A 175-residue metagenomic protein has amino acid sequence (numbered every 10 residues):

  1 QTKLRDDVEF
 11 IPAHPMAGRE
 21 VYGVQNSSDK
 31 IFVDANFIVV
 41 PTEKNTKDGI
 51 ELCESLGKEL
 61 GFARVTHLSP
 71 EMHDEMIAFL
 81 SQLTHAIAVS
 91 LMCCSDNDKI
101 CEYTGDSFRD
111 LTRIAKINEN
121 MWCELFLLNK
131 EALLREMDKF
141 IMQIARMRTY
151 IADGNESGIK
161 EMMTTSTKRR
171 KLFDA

Functional and structural regions predicted by a protein language model:
Q1-D29: Rossmann-fold NAD(P)-binding glycine/threonine-rich loop
D6-D7, E43-D48, D153-G158: Short, glycine- and charge-enriched coil/turn segments that flank and shape catalytic ligand pockets
A17-E20, N45-T46, L133: Alpha-helix N-cap/loop-to-helix initiation residues
R19, H73-D74, T167: Short secondary-structure capping/turn micro-motifs that flank functional sites
D29-I114: Internal alpha-helical scaffold of NAD(P)-dependent oxidoreductase catalytic cores
K99-R169: Interdomain hinge/lid region at the active-site interface of Rossmann-like NAD(P)-dependent oxidoreductases
L172-A175: Long, positively charged, glycine-interspersed low-complexity recognition regions
